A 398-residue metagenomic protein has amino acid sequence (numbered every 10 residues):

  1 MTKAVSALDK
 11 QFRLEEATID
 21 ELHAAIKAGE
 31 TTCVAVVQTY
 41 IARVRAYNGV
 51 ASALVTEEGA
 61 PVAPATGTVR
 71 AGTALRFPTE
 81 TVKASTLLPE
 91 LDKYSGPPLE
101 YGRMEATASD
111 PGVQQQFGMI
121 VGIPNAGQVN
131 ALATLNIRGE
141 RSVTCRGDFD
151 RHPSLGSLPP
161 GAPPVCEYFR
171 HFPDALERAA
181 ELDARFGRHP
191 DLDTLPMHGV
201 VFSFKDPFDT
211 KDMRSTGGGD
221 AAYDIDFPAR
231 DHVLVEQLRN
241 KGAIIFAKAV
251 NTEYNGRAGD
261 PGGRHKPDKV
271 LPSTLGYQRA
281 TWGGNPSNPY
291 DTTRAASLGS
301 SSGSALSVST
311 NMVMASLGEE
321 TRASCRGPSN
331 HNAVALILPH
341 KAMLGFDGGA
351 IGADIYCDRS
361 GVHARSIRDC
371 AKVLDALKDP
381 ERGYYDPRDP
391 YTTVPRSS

Functional and structural regions predicted by a protein language model:
M1-G187, D212: An N-terminal boundary/leader segment
E21-A28, E167, A222-D226, D358-R365: Short, well-ordered beta-strand elements within core beta-sheets of diverse protein domains
V34, L176-V201, D369, S397-S398: Immediate post-signal peptide segment of exported/extracytoplasmic ligand-binding proteins
I41-A51, A179-P190, R239-G242, L338-K341 (+2 more regions): Structural signal for hydrophobic packing residues in well-ordered secondary-structure cores of soluble enzyme domains
R45-A53, A184-H189, D209-T216, F246 (+3 more regions): Secretory-pathway/luminal and periplasmic proteins that interact with or process carbohydrate-rich
G122-G161, P173, T194-D358, R388: Short glycine/serine-rich loop/turn segments
L338-S398: A short helix-breaking turn/cap at a secondary-structure junction
